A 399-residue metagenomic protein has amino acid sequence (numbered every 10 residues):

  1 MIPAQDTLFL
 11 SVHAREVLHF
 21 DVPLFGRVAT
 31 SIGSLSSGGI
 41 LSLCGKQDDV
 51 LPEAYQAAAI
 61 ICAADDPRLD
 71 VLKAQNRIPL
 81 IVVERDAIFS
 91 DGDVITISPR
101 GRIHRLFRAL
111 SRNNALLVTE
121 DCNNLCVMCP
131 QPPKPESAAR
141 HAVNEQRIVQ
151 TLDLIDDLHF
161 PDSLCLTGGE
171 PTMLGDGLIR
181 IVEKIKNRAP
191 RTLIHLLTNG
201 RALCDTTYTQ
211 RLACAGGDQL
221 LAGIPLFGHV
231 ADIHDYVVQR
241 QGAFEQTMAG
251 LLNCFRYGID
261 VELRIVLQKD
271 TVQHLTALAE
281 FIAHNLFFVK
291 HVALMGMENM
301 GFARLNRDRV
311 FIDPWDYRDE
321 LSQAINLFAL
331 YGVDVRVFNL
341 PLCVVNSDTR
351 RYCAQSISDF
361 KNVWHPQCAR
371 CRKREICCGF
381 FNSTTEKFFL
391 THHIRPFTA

Functional and structural regions predicted by a protein language model:
M1-E53: Short Lys/Arg-enriched alpha/beta "domain-start" segment
I2-Q5, S11-H13, P23, H291 (+2 more regions): A C-terminal junction/extension of Radical SAM enzymes
D65-A115, P133, L158, R350-Q355: N-terminal [4Fe-4S]-dependent radical SAM core
F107-Q146, F381: Canonical Radical SAM [4Fe-4S] cluster-binding loop centered on the CxxxCxxC motif and its immediate flanking residues
C122, C129, S358-A399: Cysteine-cluster motifs in flexible loop/terminal segments that predominantly coordinate metals
P130-Q146, L158-L174, K186-D205, A215-M248 (+2 more regions): Core AdoMet radical
L164, L220-L221, E245-D308, R318-L340: Conserved C-terminal portion of the radical SAM core fold that forms the substrate/S-adenosylmethionine-binding
D176-K184, C204-C214, Q273-F281: Distinct, well-ordered alpha-helical segments
